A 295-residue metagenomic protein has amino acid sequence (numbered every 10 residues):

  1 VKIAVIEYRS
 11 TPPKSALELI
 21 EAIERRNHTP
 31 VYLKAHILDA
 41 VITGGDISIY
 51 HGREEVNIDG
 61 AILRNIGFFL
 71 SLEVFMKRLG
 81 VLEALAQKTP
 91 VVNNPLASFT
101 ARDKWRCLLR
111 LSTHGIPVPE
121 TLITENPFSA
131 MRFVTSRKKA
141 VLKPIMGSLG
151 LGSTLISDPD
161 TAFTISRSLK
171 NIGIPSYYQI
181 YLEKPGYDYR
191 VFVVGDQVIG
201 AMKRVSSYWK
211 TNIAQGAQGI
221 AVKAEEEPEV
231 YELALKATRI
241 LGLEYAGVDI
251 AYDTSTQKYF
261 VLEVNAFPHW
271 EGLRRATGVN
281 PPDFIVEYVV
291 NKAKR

Functional and structural regions predicted by a protein language model:
V1-I6, E55, L82-K88, P95-E183 (+2 more regions): Active-site nucleotide/adenylate-binding loops and adjacent lid/helix of ATP-dependent enzymes
I6-Y8, V194: Short hydrophobic segments within beta-strands
R9-V118: Conserved N-proximal alpha/beta basic substrate-recognition cap immediately N-terminal to, or forming the N-lobe
I123, V193-V194, Y252: Generic beta-strand structural signal
A140, I199-G200, A246, K258-L262: Protein kinase-like catalytic core scaffold
L151-A237: Phosphate-binding site of ATP-dependent enzymes
P175, K210-Y259, D283-K294: A long amphipathic alpha-helix within ATP-dependent nucleotide-binding catalytic cores
N265-G278: Glycine-rich phosphate/pyrophosphate-binding beta-alpha loops
